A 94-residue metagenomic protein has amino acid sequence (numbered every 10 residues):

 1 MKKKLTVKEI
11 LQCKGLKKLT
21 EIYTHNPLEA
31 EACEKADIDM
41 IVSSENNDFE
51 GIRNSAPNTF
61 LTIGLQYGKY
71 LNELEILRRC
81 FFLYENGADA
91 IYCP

Functional and structural regions predicted by a protein language model:
M1-Y23, N54: N-terminal amphipathic alpha-helix/helix-capping segment at the start of soluble metabolic enzymes
P27-P94: Active-site beta->alpha loop and helix N-cap motifs at the rims of alpha/beta catalytic domains
